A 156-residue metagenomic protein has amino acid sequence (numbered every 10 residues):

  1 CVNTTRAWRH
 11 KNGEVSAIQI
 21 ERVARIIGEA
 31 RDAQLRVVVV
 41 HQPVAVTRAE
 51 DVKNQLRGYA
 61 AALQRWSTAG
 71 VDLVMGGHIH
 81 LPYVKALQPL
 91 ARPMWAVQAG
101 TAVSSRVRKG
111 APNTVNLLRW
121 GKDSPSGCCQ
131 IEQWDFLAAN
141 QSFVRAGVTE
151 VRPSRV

Functional and structural regions predicted by a protein language model:
C1-A33, D51-A61: Binuclear metal-dependent hydrolase catalytic cores centered on His/Asp/Glu-rich metal-binding motifs
C1-R6, V37-H41, W95-T101: Active-site-proximal beta-strand elements of phosphoester/diester hydrolases
V2, V23, V38-H41, H78 (+1 more regions): Divalent metal-coordination and catalytic microenvironments
R6-W8, Q42-V46, I79-P82, V103-S104: Short, catalytically relevant binding-site loops at active-site mouths
D32-T47: Short acidic, glycine-rich surface-loop motifs adjacent to enzyme active sites
R36, V74, A96, C129-I131: Hydrophobic/aromatic residues located in beta-strands of well-ordered beta-sheets within soluble catalytic
D51-S124: Conserved beta-sheet core of the metallophosphoesterase superfamily
W120-V156: A short C-terminal boundary segment appended to hydrolase-like catalytic domains
